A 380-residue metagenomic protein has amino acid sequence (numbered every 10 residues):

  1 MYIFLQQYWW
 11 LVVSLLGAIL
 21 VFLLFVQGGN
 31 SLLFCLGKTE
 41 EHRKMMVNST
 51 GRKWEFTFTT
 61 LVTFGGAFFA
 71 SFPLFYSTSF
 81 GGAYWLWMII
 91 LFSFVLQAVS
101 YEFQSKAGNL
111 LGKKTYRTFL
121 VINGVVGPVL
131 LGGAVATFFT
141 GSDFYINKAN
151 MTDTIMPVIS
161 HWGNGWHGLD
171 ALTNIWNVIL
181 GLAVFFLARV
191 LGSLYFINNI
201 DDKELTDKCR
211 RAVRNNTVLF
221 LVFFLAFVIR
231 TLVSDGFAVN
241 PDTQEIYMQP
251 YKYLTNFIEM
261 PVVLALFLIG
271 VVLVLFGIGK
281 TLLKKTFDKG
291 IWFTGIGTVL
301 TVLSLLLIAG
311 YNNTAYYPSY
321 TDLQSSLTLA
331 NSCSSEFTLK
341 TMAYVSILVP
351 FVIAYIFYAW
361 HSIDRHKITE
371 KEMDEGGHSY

Functional and structural regions predicted by a protein language model:
M1-F58, V62-G65: N-terminal signal-anchor module of multipass membrane proteins
Q7-V21, G81-F94, V125, A171-L187 (+1 more regions): Alpha-helical transmembrane segments
L23-S31, T59-A107, N123-M151, A183-A188 (+1 more regions): Transmembrane-helix bundle segments that line or gate the permeation/cavity pathway in multi-pass membrane proteins
G29-R43, S71-Y76, A98-F119, F196-C209 (+2 more regions): Membrane-interfacial helix termini and the short, flexible loops that connect transmembrane helices in multi-pass
H42-V62, W87, K113-G127, T206-F220 (+3 more regions): Juxtamembrane helix-loop boundaries in multi-pass membrane proteins
A107-F287, S304: Long, contiguous internal "core" modules enriched in hydrophobic/ aromatic residues
I246-Y251, P318-T338: Short, membrane-exposed interhelical loops at transmembrane-helix boundaries
S332, F337-Y380: C-terminal functional modules
